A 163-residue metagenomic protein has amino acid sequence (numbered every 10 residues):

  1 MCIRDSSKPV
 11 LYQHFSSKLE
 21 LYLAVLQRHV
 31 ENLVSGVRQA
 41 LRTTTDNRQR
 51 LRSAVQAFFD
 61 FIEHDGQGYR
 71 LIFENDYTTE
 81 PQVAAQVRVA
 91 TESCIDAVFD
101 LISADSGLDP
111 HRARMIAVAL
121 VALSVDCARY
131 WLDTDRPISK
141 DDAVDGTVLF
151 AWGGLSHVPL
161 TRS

Functional and structural regions predicted by a protein language model:
R4-E20, A24: Helix-turn-helix
D5, K18, D105, P110-A113: Short glycine/proline-centered loop/turn elements that form peptide/ligand docking sites
E20, S53, D60-F99, S103 (+3 more regions): Short secondary-structure transition hinges
A24, Q39-H64, I116-L120, V144: Hydrophobic alpha-helical connector segments
V25, V37, I72-F73: Short, flexible helix/strand-to-coil boundary loops that buttress conserved ligand/catalytic motifs in alpha/beta
E31-S35, P81-S106, R114-R129, D142-D145 (+1 more regions): Amphipathic alpha-helical packing segments from all-alpha helical-bundle domains
T45-R48, G107-H111, T134-S139: Short, surface-exposed loop/turn segments at secondary-structure junctions
V158-S163: C-terminal effector-binding regulatory domain of bacterial HTH transcription factors
